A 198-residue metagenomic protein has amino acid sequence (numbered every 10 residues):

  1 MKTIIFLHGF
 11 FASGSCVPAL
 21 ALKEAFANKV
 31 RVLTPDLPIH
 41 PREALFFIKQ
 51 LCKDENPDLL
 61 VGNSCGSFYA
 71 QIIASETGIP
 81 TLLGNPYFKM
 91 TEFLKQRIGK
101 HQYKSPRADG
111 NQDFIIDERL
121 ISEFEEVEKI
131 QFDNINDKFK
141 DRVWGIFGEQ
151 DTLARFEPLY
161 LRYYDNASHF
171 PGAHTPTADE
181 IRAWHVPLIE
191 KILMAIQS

Functional and structural regions predicted by a protein language model:
K2-D54, H174: Active-site catalytic motif of lipid deacylating hydrolases and related acyltransferases
F6-F10, V61, I146-G148: Short hydrophobic segments within beta-strands
K53-N56, A195-I196: Glycine-rich phosphate-binding loop signature in dinucleotide/nucleotide-binding domains
D58-V61, P80-L82: Residue in the alpha/beta-hydrolase core beta-strand immediately N-terminal to the catalytic nucleophile
V61-A70: Gly/Ala-rich beta-loop-alpha elbow adjacent to hydrolase catalytic centers
I72, E76: Active-site signature of alpha/beta-hydrolase-fold catalytic machinery across serine- and Asp/Cys-nucleophile hydrolases
P80-S198: The alpha/beta-hydrolase serine catalytic core
